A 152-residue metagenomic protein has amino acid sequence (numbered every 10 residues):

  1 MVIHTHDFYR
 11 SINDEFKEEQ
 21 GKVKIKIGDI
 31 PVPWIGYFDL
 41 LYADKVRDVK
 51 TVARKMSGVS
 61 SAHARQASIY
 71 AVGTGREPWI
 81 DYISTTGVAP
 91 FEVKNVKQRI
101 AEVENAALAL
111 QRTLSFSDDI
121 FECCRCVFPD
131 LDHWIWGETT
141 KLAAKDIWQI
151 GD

Functional and structural regions predicted by a protein language model:
M1, A62, E102-N105: Soluble or luminal CAZymes and related metallo-dependent hydrolases
M1-F38, W136-D152: Metal-dependent nuclease catalytic cores that hydrolyze phosphodiester bonds in DNA/RNA, characterized by
K17, I30, T74-D152: Metal-dependent nuclease catalytic regions and adjoining charged, substrate-binding loops involved in nucleic-acid end
G21-I25, K50-T51, Y82: Short, structured patches in soluble enzyme cores that scaffold and shape functional sites
P31-I35, Y42-D44, R76: Coil-to-beta-strand transition motifs
F38-M56, Y70: Conserved catalytic cores of phosphodiester-cleaving nucleases, focusing on short active-site segments
K55-H63: Active-site-adjacent loop/helix micro-motif of nuclease/hydrolase catalytic cores
H63-T74: An active-site-proximal "capping" alpha-helix that borders the catalytic cofactor pocket
